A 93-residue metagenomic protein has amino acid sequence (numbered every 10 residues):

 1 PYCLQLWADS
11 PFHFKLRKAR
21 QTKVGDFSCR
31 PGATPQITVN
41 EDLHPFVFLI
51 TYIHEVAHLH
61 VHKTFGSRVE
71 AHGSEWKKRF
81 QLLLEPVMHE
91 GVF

Functional and structural regions predicted by a protein language model:
P1-I50, L59-F93: Active-site-proximal or metal-binding-adjacent scaffold patches in catalytic folds
E55: Walker B catalytic acidic pair
